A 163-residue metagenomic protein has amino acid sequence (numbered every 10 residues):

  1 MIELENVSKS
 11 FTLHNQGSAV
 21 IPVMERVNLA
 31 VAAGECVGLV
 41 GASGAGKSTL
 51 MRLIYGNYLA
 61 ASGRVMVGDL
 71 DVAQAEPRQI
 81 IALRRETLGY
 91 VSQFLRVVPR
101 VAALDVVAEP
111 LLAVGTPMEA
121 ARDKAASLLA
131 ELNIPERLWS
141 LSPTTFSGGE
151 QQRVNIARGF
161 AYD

Functional and structural regions predicted by a protein language model:
S18-I21, V72-G89: ABC ATPase NBD coupling module
V40-A42: The feature captures the beta-strand-to-loop junction immediately N-terminal to the Walker
Y55: Helix-to-loop junction immediately C-terminal to a conserved catalytic motif
D71, A120-R137: Conserved ABC ATPase "signature" region
R100-E109: Short coil-to-helix segment of the ABC ATPase nucleotide-binding domain corresponding to the Q-loop/switch region
S142-F146, E150: Conserved ABC ATPase signature
Y162-D163: Conserved signature/switch motifs of ABC ATPase nucleotide-binding domains
